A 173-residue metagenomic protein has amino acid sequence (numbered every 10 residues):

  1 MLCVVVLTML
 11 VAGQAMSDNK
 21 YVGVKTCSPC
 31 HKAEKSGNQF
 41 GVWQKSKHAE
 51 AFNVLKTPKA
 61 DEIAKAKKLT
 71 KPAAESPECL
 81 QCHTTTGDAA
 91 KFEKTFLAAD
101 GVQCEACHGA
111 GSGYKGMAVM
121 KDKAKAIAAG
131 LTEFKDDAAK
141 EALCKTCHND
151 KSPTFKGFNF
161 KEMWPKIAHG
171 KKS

Functional and structural regions predicted by a protein language model:
L2-L10: Bacterial N-terminal signal peptides
L10-A99, E105, G111-A138, G157-S173: Sequence context of c-type cytochrome heme-c attachment sites
A106, K145-T146: Active-site scaffold segments
A142: Cys/His-rich zinc-coordinating modules
T146-E162: Short, exposed beta-strand-loop hairpins at the edges of beta-sheets in extracellular/periplasmic proteins
